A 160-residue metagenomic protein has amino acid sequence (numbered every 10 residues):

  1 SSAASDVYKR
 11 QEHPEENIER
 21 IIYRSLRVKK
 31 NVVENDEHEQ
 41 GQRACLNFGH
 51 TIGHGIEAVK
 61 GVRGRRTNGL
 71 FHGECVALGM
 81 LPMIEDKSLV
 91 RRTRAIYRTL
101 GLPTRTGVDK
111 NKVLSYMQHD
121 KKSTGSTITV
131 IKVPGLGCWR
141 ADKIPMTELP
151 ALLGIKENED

Functional and structural regions predicted by a protein language model:
S1-Y8: Short, small-residue-biased leader/transition segments that mark boundaries at the very start of proteins
A4, Q42, G125-T127: A structure-centric signal for secondary-structure junctions around beta-strands
K9-R10, D36, W139, P145: Short, solvent-exposed coil/turn linker segments
R10-N111: Active-site segments that bind and position negatively charged phosphate/pyrophosphate groups
R91-D160: C-terminal charged capping/lid subdomain of soluble metabolic enzymes
